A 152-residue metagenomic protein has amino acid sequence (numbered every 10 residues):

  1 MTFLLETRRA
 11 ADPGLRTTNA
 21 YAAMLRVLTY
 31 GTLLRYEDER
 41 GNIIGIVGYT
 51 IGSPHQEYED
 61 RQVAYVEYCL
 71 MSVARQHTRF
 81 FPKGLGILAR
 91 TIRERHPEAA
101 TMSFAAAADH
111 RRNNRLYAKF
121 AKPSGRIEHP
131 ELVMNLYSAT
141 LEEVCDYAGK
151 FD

Functional and structural regions predicted by a protein language model:
M1-A20: Short amphipathic alpha-helix that is part of the acyltransferase structural core
M24-T29: Short loop/turn motifs at secondary-structure junctions and domain boundaries
R35, N42-S53, Y65, L70: Conserved beta-strand in the GNAT
S53-E67, R95-E98: A conserved beta-turn-beta hairpin within the catalytic core of GNAT-like acetyltransferases that forms part
M71, Q76-I92: Conserved acetyl-CoA-binding loop-helix of GNAT-fold acetyltransferases
L88, T101-N114: Conserved beta-strand-loop-alpha-helix junction that forms the acyl-donor binding cleft
R115-E128: Conserved acetyl-CoA-binding loop of GNAT-fold acetyltransferases
R126-D152: C-terminal "cap" of GNAT-fold acetyltransferases
